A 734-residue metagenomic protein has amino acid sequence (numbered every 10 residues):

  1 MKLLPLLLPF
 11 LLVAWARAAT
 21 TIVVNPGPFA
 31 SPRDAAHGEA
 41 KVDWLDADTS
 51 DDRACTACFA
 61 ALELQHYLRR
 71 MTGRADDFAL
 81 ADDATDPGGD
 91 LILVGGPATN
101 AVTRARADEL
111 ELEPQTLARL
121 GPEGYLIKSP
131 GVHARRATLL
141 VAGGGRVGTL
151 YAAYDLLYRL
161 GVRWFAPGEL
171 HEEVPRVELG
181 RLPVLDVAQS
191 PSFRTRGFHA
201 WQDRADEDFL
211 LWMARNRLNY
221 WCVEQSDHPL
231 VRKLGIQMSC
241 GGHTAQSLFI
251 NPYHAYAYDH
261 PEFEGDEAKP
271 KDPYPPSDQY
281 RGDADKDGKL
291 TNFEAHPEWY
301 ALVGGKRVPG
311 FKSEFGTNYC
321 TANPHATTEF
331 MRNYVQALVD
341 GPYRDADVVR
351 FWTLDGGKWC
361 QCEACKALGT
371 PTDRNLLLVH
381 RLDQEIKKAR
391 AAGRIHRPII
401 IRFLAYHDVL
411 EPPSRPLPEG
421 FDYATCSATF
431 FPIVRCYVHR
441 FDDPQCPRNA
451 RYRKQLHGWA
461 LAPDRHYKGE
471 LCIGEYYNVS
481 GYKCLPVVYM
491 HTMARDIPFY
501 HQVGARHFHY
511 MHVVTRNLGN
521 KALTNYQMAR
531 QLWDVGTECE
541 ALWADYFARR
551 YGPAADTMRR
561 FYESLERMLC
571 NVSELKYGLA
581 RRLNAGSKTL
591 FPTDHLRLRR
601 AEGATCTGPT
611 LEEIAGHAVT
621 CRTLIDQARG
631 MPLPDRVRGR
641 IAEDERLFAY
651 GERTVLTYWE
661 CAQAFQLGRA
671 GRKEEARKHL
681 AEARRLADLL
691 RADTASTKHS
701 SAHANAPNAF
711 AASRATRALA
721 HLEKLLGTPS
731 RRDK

Functional and structural regions predicted by a protein language model:
P5-A14: Bacterial N-terminal signal peptides
R17-S190: Contiguous, structured surface segment used for ligand recognition
T56-L62, E224, T327-Q336, G369-K388 (+3 more regions): Well-ordered, non-membrane alpha-helical segments in soluble/globular domains
E63, Y67, R119-A346, W352-G369 (+5 more regions): Feature activates predominantly on carbohydrate-active enzymes
A81, S414, R495, V503-G504 (+1 more regions): Catalytic domains of carbohydrate-active enzymes that cleave complex glycans
P97, R402-I433, C484-M490, N517-N525 (+1 more regions): Substrate-binding cleft/loops of secretory-pathway carbohydrate-active enzymes
A326, Q336, G341-P342, P447-D594: Structured mid-domain segments that build the active-site/substrate or prosthetic-cofactor binding neighborhood
V379-P413, K468-N478, F508-M511: Aromatic-lined carbohydrate-recognition surfaces of secreted/lumenal glycan-active proteins
